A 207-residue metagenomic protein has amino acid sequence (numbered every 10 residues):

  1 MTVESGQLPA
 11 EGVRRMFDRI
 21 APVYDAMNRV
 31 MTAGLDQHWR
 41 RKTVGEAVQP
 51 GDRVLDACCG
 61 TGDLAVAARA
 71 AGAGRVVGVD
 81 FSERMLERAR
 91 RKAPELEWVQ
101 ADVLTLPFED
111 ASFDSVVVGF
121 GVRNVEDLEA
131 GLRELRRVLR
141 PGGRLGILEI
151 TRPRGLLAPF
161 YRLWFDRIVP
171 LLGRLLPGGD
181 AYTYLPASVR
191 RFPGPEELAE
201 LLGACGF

Functional and structural regions predicted by a protein language model:
M1-V23: N-terminal, positively charged/glycine-rich alpha-helical extensions of SAM-dependent methyltransferases
T32-P50: Conserved alpha-helix/loop element of class I SAM-dependent methyltransferases that forms part of the SAM/SAH-binding
R53-T105: Class I SAM-dependent methyltransferase SAM/SAH-binding core
L104-S115: A short acidic, Gly/Pro-enriched loop at the edge of an enzyme's catalytic core that lines a small-molecule cofactor
D114-L128: A short SAM/SAH-binding and catalytic strip from SAM-dependent methyltransferases
E129-R144: A short glycine-rich, Lys/Arg-flanked "PGG" loop and its adjoining helix->strand segment in the class I
R144-G173: Conserved class I S-adenosyl-L-methionine
L176, V189-C205: Short alpha-helix
